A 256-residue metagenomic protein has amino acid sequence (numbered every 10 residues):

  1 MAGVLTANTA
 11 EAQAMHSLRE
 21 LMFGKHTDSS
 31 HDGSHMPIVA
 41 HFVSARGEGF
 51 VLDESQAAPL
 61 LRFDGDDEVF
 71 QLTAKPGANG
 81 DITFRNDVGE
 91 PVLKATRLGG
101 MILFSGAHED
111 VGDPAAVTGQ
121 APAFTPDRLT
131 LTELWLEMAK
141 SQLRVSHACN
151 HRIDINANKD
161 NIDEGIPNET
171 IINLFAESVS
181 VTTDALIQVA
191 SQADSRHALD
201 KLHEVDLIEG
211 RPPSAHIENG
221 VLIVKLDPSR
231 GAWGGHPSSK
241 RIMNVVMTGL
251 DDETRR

Functional and structural regions predicted by a protein language model:
M1-V4: Bacterial N-terminal signal peptides
N8-A12: Sec/Tat signal peptide C-region and signal peptidase I cleavage site
A14-A116: N-terminal Sec/ER secretory leader and immediately downstream segment of secreted/extracellular precursors
Q71-L72, L103-T132, V224-H236, M247 (+1 more regions): Lipid interaction determinants
A115, Q120-K159: Charged, amphipathic alpha-helical linkers/stalks
K140-R256: A eukaryote-biased signal for long
